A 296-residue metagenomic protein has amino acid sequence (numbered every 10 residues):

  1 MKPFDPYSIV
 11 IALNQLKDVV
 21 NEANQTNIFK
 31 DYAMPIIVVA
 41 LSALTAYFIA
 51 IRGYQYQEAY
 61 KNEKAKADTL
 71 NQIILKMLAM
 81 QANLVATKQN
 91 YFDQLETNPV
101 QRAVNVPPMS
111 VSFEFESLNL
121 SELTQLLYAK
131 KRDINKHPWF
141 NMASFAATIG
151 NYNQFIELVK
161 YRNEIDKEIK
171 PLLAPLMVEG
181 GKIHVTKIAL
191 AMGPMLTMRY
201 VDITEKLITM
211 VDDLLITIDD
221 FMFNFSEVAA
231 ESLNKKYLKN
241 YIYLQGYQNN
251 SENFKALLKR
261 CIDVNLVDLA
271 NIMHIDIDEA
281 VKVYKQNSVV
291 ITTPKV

Functional and structural regions predicted by a protein language model:
F4-Y60: Membrane-embedded hydrophobic alpha-helical segments
V19-E22, K64, D68-M77, P138-A146: N-terminal capping/interface segment
N27, D31, P35, Q57-N71 (+2 more regions): Short, solvent-exposed segments of well-ordered alpha helices
Y47, R52, Q81, R162 (+1 more regions): Functionally constrained cores in energy, signaling, and assembly domains
Q55-N105: Amphipathic, membrane-active segments
V85-V296: Interfacial alpha-helical end/capping and short helix-turn segments at domain and membrane boundaries
